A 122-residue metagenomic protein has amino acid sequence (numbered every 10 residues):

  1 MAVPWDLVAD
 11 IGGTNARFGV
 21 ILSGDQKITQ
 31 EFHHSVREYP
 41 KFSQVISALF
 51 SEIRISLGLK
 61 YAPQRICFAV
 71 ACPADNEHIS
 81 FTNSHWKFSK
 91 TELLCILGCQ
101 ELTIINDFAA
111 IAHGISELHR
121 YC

Functional and structural regions predicted by a protein language model:
A2-A48: Short glycine-rich, Thr/Ser-proximal phosphate-binding strand/loop in the N-terminal lobe of ATP-dependent enzymes
G24-I28, R54-Y61: Short, glycine- and charge-enriched coil/turn segments that flank and shape catalytic ligand pockets
G24-Q26, L49, N83, R120-Y121: Hydrophobic alpha-helical segments
H33-E52, R65-A74, T82: Alpha-helical substrate-recognition element adjacent to the catalytic core
L57-I104, F108-C122: Short beta-strand-loop/turn "lid" adjacent to the catalytic site in phosphate-handling enzymes
